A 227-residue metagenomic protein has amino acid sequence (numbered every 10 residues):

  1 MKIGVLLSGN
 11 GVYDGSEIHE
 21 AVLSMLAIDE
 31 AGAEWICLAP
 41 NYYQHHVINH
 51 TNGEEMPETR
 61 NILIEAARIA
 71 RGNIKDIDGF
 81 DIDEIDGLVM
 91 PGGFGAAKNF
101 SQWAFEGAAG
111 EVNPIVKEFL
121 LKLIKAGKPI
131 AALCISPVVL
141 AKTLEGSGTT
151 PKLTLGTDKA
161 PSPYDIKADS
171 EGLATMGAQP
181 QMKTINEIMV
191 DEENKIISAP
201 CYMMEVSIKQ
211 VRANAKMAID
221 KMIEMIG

Functional and structural regions predicted by a protein language model:
G4-I18, V22-I36, N73-K75, F80-G227: Active-site-adjacent pocket-lining segments in enzyme domains
L38-L63: N-terminal beta-loop-helix "entrance" segment that forms/cooperates in small-molecule cofactor or anionic ligand
E58-I62, A67-R68, G95, F100: N-terminal Rossmann-like NAD(P) cofactor-binding subdomain of oxidoreductases, focused on the glycine-rich
